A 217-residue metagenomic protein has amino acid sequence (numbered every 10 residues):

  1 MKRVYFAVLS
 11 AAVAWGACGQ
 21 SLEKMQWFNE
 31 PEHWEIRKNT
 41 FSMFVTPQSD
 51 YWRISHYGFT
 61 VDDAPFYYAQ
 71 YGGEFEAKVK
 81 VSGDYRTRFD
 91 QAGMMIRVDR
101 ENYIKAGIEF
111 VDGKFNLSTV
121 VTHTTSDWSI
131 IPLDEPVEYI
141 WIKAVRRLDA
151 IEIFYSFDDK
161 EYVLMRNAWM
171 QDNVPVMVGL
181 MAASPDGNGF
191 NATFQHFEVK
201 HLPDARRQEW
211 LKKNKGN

Functional and structural regions predicted by a protein language model:
M1-S21: Bacterial Sec-dependent N-terminal signal peptides
Q20-N217: Extracellular glycan-recognition regions
